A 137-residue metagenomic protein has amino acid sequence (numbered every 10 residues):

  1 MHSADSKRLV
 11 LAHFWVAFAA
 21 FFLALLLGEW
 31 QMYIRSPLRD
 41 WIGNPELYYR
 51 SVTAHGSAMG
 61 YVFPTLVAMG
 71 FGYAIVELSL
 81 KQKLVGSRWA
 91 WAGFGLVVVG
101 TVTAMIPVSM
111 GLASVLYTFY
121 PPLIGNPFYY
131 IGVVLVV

Functional and structural regions predicted by a protein language model:
M1-L9: Cytosolic juxtamembrane amphipathic/interface segments immediately preceding and feeding into a transmembrane helix
A4, Y33-S36, T118: Short secondary-structure boundary micro-motifs
V10-L38, E46-Q82, S87-L112, I124-V137: Hydrophobic cores of alpha-helical transmembrane segments in multi-pass integral membrane proteins
A113-Y117: Transmembrane helix-loop junctions at the membrane interface of multipass transporters and ion channels
